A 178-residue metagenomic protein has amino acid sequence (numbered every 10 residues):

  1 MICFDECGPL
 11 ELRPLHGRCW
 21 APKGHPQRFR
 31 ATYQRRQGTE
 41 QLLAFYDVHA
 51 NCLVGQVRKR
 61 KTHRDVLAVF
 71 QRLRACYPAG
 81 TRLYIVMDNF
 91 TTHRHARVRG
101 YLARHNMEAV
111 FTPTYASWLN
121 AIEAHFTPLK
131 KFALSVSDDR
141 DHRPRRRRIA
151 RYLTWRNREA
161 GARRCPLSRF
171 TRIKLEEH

Functional and structural regions predicted by a protein language model:
M1-A68, I173: Extended, low-complexity cationic-aromatic segments
I2-F4, L83-M87, V110-T112, P166-R169: Short beta-strand segments
C3-D5, F45, N51, F70 (+6 more regions): Mobile genetic element proteins and their domesticated derivatives, centered on retroelements and DNA transposons
P14, P144-H178: C-terminal domain-tail junction helix/linker
F29-R35, H105-A121, S137-D139: RNase H-like polynucleotidyl transferase catalytic core
L53, E108-V110, I122-P144, W155-N157: Active-site proximal helix-loop segment of RNase H-like, two-metal nucleases, encompassing DDE(D)
K59-T62, I85-A96, T114-L119: Acidic, metal-coordinating catalytic cores used for nucleic-acid/nucleotide bond scission and strand-transfer chemistry
R64-Y84: Short, basic/hydrophobic alpha-helical segments
